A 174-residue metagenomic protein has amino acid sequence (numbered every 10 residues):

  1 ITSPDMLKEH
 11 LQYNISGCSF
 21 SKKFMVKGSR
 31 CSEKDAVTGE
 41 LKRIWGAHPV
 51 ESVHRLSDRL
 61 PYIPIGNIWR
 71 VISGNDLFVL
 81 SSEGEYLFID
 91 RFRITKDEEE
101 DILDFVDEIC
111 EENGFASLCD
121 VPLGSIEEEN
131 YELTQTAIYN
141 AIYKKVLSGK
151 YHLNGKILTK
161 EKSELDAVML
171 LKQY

Functional and structural regions predicted by a protein language model:
I1-Y174: C-terminal non-catalytic scaffold/interaction domains in large multidomain proteins
